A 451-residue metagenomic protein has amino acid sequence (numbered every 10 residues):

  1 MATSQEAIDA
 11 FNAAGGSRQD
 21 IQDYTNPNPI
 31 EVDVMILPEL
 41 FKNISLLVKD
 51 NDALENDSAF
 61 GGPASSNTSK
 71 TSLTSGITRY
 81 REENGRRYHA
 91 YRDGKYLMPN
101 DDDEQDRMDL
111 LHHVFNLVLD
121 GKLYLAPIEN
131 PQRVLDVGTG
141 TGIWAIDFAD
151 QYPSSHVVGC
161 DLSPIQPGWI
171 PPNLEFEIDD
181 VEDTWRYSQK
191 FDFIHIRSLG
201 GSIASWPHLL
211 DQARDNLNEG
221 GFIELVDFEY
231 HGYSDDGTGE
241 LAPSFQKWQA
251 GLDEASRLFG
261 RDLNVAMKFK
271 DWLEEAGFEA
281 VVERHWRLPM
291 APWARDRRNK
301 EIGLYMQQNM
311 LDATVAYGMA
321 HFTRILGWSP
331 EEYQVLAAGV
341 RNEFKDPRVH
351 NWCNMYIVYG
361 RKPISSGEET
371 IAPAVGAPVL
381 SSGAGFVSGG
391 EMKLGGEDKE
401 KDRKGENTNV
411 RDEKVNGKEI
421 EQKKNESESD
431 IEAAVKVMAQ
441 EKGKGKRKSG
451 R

Functional and structural regions predicted by a protein language model:
A2-N100: N-terminal auxiliary segments of SAM/dcSAM-dependent transferases
Q5, D9, A276-R451: C-terminal lobe and adjacent flexible extensions of AdoMet/dcAdoMet transferase-like proteins
R87-Y88, D93-Y96, T139-G142, L162-I165 (+7 more regions): Conserved beta-strand elements of beta-rich interaction domains across eukaryotes, especially beta-propellers
D102-R133, I143, D147: Conserved alpha-helix/loop element of class I SAM-dependent methyltransferases that forms part of the SAM/SAH-binding
P131-Q189, F193, H208-D211: Class I SAM-dependent methyltransferase SAM/SAH-binding core
Q189-S198, E224: Short SAM/SAH-binding signature in class I
G201, F222-A316: Conserved catalytic/acceptor-binding region of the Class I
P207-F222: A short glycine-rich, Lys/Arg-flanked "PGG" loop and its adjoining helix->strand segment in the class I
